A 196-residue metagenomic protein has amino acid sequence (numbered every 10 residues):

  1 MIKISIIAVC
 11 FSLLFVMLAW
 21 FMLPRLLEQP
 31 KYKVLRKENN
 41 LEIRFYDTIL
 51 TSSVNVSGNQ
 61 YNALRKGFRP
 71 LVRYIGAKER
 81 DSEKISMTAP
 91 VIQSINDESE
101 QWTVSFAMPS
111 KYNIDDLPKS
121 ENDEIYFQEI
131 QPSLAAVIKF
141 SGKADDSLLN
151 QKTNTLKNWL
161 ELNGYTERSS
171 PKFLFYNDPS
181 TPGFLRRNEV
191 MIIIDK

Functional and structural regions predicted by a protein language model:
M1-K196: A solvent-exposed interaction/effector surface
